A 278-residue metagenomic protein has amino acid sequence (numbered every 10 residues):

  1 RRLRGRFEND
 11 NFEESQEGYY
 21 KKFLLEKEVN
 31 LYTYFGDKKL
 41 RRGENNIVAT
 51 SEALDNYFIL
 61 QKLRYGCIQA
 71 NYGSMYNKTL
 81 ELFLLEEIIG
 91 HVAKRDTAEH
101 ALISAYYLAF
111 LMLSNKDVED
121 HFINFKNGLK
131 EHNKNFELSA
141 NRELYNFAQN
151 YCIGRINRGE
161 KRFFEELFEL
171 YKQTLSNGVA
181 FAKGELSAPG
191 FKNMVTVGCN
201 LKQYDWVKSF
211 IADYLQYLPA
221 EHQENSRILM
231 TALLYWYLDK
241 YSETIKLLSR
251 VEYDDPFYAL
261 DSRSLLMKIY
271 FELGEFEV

Functional and structural regions predicted by a protein language model:
R1-R95, L111-V118: Type-3 copper protein
E8-F12, I47-V48, I89-A98, K130-N141 (+3 more regions): Solenoid-like repeat scaffolds
Y65, L108-N115, I153-R158, T196-N200 (+2 more regions): Residue-level signature for tetratricopeptide repeat
G73-E87, N115-L129, G159-K172, G198-I211 (+1 more regions): Helix-turn-helix repeat elements of alpha-solenoid scaffolds
A98-S104, S139-C152, A182-K192, A220-M230 (+1 more regions): Generic helix N-cap/helix-start motif at coil->alpha-helix transitions
C152, R162-T196, N200-Q203: Acidic, glycine-rich loop-and-beta core segments that form the ion-binding/anion-interacting portion of active sites
K192, T196-K202, L215, P219-D255 (+1 more regions): Alpha-helical adaptor scaffolds
E252-V278: Active-site/pore-lining binding-face segments in mid-to-C-terminal subdomains
